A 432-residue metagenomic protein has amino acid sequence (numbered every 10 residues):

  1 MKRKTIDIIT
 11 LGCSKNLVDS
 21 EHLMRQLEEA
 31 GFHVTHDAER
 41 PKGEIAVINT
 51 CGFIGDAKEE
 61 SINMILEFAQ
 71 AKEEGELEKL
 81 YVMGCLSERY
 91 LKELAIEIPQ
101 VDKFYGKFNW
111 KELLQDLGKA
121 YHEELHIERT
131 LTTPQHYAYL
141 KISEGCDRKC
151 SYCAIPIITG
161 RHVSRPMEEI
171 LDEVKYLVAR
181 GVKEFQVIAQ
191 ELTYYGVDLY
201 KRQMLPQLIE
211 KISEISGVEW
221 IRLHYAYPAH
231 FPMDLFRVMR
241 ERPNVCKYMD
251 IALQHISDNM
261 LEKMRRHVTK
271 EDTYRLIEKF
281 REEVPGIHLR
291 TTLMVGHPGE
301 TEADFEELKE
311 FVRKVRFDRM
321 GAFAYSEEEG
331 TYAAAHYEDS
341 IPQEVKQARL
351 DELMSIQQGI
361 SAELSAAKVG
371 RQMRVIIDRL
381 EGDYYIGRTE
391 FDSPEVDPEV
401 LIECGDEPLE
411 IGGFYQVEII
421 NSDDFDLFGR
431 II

Functional and structural regions predicted by a protein language model:
M1-Y195, D234, M249, E271-E282 (+5 more regions): Proteins enriched for Cys/Gly/acidic motifs involved in redox and nucleic-acid/cofactor modification
L11, K149, C153-G160, W220-A229 (+4 more regions): Conserved strand-turn element in the central/C-terminal portion of the radical SAM core barrel that lines
G52-A57, V182-Q207, K211, I215 (+3 more regions): Conserved glycine-rich "GG(E/T)P / GGGxP" loop and the immediately following alpha-helix in the radical SAM core
T130-L131, R237-E241, L253, S365-A367 (+2 more regions): Replace "in large, NTP-powered and nucleic-acid-processing enzymes" with "in large, NTP-powered factors and other
I170, V187, L223, I251 (+6 more regions): Conserved, mostly hydrophobic/aromatic
A179, P206-Q207, K211-I215, W220-I221 (+1 more regions): Radical SAM/AdoMet-radical enzyme domain recognition
Y200-S213, M233-K247, E300-D318, P342-A348 (+1 more regions): Short, electropositive alpha-helical surface patch
A333-I432: Terminal RNA-binding accessory module
